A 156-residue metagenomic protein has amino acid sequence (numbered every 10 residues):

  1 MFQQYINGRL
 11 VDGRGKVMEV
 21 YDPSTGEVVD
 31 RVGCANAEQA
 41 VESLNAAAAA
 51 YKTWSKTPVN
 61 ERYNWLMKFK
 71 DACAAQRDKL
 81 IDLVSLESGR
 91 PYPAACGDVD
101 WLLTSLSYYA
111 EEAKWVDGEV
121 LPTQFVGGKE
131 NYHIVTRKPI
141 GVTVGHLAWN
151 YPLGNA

Functional and structural regions predicted by a protein language model:
M1-T25: Hydrophobic face of amphipathic alpha-helices that form TPR/SEL1-like repeat modules and related alpha-solenoid
Q4, S85, K114, R137 (+2 more regions): Short glycine- and Lys/Arg-enriched binding-loop motifs that mark or flank ligand-binding interfaces
G8, G26, R62, L106 (+1 more regions): Residue-level signature of catalytic and energy-coupling elements of molecular machines, predominantly ATP/GTP-dependent
V20-Y21, A37-A40, L153: A short local loop/turn or secondary-structure capping micro-motif enriched for an aromatic residue
D22, C34, R137: Conserved strand-loop elements at the edges of beta-sheets that form or border functional pockets
V29-D117: Glycine-rich loop-to-alpha-helix module at the N-terminal edge of alpha/beta enzyme cores
L121-A156: Conserved small-residue-rich beta-alpha loop and adjacent elements that most often cradle the phosphate/pyrophosphate
